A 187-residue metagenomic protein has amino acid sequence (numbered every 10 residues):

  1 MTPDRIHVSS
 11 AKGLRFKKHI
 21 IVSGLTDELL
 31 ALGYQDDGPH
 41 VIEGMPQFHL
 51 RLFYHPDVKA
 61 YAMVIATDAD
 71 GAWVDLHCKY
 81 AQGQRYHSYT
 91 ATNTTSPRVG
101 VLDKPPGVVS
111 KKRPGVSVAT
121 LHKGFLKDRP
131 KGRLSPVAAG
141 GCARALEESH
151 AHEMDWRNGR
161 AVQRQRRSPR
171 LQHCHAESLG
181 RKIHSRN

Functional and structural regions predicted by a protein language model:
M1-A31: Terminal, regulation- and interaction-focused segments at domain boundaries
H19-Q163: Structured extramembrane domains adjacent to transmembrane segments
H150-N187: Intrinsically disordered, low-complexity regions enriched in serine/threonine
